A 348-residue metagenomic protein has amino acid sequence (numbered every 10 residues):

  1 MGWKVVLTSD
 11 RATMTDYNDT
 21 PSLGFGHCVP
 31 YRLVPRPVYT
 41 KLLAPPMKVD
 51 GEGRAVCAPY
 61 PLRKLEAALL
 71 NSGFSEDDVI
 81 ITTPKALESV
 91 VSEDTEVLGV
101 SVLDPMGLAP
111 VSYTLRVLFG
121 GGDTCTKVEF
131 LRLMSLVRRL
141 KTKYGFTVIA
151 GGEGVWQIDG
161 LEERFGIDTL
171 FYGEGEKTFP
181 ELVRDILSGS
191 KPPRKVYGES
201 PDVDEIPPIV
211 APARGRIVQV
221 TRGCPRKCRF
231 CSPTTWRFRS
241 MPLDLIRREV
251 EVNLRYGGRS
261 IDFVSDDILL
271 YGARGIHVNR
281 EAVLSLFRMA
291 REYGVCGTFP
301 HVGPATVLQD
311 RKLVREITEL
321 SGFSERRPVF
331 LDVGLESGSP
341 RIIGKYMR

Functional and structural regions predicted by a protein language model:
G2-L7, A12, D202-T234, R247 (+2 more regions): N-terminal pre-triad scaffold of radical SAM enzymes
K4, E96-G99, F330: Structural motif
L7-T8, V252-R348: Conserved SAM/AdoMet-binding glycine-rich loop
T13-T20: Short N-terminal binding/cap micro-motifs at the start of the first secondary-structure element
P21-E52, P105-R132, R348: A solvent-exposed, charged loop/short amphipathic helix patch at secondary-structure junctions
P45-G73: Short, charged N-terminal beta->alpha structural module
P59-L65, R116-L140, L243-D244, H277-E292 (+2 more regions): Well-ordered, non-membrane alpha-helical segments in soluble/globular domains
P61, I80-I206: Glycine-rich beta-alpha loop elements in corrinoid/cobalamin-binding modules across cobalamin-dependent enzymes
